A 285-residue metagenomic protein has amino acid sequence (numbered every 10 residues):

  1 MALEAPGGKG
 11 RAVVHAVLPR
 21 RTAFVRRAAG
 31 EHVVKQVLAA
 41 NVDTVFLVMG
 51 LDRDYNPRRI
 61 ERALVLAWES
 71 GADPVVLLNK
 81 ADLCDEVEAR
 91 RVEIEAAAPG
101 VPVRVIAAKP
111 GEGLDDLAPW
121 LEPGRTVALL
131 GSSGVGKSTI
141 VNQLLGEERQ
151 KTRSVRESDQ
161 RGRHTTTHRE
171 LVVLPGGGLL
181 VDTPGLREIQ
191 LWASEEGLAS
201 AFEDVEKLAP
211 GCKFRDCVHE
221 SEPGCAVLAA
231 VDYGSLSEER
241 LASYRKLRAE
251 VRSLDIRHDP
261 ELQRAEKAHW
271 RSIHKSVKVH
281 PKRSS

Functional and structural regions predicted by a protein language model:
A2-G10, L18-T44, A72-P74, A81 (+3 more regions): Helix-rich effector regions associated with P-loop NTPase G domains
A5-G10, L51-R53, S133: Short, charged beta-turn/beta-strand-edge "cap" motif at the junction between a beta-strand and an adjacent loop
L47-G50, L77-N79: Conserved beta-strand segments of the P-loop GTPase G domain that flank and frequently precede/overlap
N56-I60, D85-R91, Q190-A193: Conserved ATPase-coupling elements of RecA-like P-loop NTPase cores
R58-E69: Histidine-anchored nucleotide/phosphate-binding helix
D73, K80-V135: Canonical P-loop GTPase G-domain recognition
K137-R153: A conserved segment at the C-terminal end of the G1
